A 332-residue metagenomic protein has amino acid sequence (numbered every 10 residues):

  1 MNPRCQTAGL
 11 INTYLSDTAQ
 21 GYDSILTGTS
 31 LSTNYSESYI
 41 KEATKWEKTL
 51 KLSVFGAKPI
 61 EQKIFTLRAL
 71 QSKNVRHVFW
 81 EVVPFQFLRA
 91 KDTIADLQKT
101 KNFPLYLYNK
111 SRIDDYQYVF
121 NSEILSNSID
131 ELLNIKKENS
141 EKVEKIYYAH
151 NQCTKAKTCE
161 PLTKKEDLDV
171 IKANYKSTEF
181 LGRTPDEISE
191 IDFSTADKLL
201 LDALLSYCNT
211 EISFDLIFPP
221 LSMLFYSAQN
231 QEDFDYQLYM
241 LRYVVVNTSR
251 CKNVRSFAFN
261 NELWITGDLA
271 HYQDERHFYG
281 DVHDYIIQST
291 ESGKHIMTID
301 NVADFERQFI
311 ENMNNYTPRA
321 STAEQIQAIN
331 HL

Functional and structural regions predicted by a protein language model:
N2-T27: Short extracytoplasmic
T7-T13, E61-R68, L199-L201: Short alpha-helical segments and helix-capping/turn motifs at coil-helix boundaries
Q20-D114: Membrane-embedded segments
N34-Y35, Q86-K91, M223-S227, I265-D268: Short catalytic/ligand-binding loop motif for oxyanion handling, primarily in non-cytosolic enzymes, centered on
K63-I64, F193-D202, D233-V246: Well-ordered, non-membrane alpha-helical segments in soluble/globular domains
V82, K91, A95-N209, V302-L332: Secreted/periplasmic serine-hydrolase-like ester/acetyl group-modifying domain
S206-Q231, A258: Active-site segments of SGNH/GDSL-like serine hydrolases that catalyze O-acetyl group transfer/hydrolysis on lipids
D233-D235, R242-L332: C-terminal regions of proteins
